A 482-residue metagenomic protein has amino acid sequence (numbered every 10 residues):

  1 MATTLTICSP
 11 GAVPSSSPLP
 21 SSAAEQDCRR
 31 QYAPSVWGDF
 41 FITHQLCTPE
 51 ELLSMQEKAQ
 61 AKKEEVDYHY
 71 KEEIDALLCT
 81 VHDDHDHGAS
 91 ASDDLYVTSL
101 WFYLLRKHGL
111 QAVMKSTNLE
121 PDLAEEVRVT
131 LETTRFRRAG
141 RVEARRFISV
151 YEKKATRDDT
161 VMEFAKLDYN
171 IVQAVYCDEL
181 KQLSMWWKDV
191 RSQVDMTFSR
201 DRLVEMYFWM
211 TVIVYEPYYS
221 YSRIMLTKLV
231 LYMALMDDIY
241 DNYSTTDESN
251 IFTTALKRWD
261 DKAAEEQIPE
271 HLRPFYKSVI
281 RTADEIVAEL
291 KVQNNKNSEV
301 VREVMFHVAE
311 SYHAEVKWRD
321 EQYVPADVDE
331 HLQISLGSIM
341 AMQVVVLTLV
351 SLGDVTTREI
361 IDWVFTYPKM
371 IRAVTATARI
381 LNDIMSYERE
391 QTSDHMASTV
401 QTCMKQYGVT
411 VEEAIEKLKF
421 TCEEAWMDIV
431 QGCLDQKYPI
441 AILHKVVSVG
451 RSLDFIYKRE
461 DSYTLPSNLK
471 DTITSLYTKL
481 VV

Functional and structural regions predicted by a protein language model:
M1-V482: Terpene synthase/cyclase
